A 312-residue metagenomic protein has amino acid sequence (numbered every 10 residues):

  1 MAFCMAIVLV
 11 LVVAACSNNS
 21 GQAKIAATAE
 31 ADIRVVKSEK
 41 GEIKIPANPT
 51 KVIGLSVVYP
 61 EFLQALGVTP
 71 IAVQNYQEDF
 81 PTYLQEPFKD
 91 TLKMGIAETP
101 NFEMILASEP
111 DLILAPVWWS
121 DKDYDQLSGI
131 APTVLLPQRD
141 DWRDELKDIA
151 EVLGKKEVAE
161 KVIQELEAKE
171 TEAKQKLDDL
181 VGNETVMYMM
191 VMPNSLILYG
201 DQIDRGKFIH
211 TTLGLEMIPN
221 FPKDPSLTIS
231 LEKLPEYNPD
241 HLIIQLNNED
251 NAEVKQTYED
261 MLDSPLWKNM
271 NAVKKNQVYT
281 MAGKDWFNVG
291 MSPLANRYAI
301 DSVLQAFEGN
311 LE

Functional and structural regions predicted by a protein language model:
L11-A15: C-terminal motif of bacterial Sec signal peptides marking the signal peptidase cleavage site
S17-S20: Bacterial signal peptide processing site
K51-L63, K161-G214: Basic- and aromatic-lined ligand-binding clefts that recognize polyanionic substrates
V57-M104: A short, structured surface patch at a secondary-structure boundary
Q77-T82, I197-L227: Alpha-helical, coiled-coil/dimerization segments enriched in small aliphatic residues
E109-L114, P132, L234, N238-L242: Proline-aspartate-enriched helix->loop->beta-strand connector
K122-P193, W286-E312: Extracytoplasmic substrate-binding proteins
I244-E312: Structured C-terminal subdomain patch of bacterial secreted/periplasmic proteins
